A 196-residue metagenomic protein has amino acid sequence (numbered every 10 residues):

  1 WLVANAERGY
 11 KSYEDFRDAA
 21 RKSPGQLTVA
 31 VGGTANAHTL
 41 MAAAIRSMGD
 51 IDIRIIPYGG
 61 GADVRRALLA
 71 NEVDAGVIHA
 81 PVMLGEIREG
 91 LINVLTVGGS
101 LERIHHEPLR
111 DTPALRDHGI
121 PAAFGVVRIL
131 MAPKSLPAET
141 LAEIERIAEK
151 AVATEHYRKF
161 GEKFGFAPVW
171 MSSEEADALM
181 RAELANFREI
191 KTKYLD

Functional and structural regions predicted by a protein language model:
W1-D63, L115, V127-F160: Hinge/capping helix and adjacent helix->loop/strand transition within the periplasmic-binding protein
S12, N71-E72, L91, G119 (+1 more regions): Conserved functional loop/turn residues at catalytic and ligand-binding sites
A19, S23, N71, H118 (+3 more regions): Generic structural signal for alpha-helix termini and adjacent loop/cap motifs
Q26, A30-D111: Ligand-binding pocket segment of bilobal, Venus flytrap-like solute-binding proteins
G49-I51, A138-D196: An extracytoplasmic/periplasmic, membrane-proximal ligand-sensing/linker region
M83-V152, A185: C-terminal lobe and pocket-closing loops of periplasmic/extracytoplasmic Venus-flytrap solute-binding proteins
